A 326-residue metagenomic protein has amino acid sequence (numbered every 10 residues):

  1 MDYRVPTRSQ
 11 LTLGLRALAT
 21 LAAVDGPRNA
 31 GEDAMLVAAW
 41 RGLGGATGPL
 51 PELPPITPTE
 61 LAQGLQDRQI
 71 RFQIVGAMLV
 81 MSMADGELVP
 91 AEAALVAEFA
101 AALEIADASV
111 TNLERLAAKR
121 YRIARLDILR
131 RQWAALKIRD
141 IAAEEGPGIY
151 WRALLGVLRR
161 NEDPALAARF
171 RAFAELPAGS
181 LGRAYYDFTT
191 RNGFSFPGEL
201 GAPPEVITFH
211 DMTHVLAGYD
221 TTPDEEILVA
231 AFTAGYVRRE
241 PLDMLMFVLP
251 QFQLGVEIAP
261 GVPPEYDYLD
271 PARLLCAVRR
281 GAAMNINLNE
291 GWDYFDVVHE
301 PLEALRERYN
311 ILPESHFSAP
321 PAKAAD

Functional and structural regions predicted by a protein language model:
M1, H210, A325-D326: Polar low-complexity intrinsically disordered regions
M1-L166, V262-P271: Small-residue-enriched hydrophobic alpha-helices in membranes
L11, R120-A124, A272-L274, R279 (+1 more regions): Charged, low-complexity intrinsically disordered segments
L21-V24, G42-A46, M81-A84, L116 (+9 more regions): Surface-exposed polar/charged interaction patches
E32, E52, E92, E98 (+11 more regions): Glutamate identity and glutamate-enriched acidic tracts
V37, R41, V80, A97 (+11 more regions): A sequence-level detector of short, solvent-exposed, charge-rich linear segments
I149-E303: Core of folded catalytic or high-affinity ligand/protein-binding domains in predominantly eukaryotic proteins
I286-D326: Acidic, carboxylate-rich catalytic segments that either coordinate divalent cations
